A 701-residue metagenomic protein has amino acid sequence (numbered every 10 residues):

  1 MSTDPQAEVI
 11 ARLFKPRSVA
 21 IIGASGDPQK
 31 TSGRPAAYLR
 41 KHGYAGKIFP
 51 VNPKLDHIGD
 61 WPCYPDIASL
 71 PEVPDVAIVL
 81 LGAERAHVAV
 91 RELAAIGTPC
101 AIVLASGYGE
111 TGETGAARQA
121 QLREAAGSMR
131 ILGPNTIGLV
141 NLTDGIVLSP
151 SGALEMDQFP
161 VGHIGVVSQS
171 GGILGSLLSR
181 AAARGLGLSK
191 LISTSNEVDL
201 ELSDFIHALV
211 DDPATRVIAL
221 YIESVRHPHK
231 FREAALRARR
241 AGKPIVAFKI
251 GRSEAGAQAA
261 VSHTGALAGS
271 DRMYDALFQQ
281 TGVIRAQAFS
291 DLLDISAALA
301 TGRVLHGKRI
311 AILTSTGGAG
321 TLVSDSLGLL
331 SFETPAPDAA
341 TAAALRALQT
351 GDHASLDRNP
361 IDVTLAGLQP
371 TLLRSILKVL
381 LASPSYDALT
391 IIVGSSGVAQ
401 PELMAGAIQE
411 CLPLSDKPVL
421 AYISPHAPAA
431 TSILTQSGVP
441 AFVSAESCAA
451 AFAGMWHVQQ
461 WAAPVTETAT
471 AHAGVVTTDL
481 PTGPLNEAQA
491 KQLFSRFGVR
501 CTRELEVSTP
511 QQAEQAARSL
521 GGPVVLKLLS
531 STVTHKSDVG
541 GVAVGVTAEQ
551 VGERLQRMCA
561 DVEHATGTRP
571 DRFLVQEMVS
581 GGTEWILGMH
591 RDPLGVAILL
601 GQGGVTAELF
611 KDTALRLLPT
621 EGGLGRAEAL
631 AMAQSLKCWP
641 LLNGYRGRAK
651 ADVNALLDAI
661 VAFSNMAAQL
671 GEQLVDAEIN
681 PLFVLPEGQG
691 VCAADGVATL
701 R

Functional and structural regions predicted by a protein language model:
M1-R701: Catalytic-core regions of core metabolic enzymes, especially those transforming organic acids/acyl-group intermediates
